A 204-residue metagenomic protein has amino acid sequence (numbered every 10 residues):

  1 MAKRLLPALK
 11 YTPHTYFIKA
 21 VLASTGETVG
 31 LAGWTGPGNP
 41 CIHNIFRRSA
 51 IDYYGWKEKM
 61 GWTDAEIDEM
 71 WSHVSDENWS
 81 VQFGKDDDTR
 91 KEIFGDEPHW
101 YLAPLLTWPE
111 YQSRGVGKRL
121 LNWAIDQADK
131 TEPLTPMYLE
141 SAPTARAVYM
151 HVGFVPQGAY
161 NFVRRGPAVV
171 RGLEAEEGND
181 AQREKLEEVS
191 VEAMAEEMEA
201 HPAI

Functional and structural regions predicted by a protein language model:
M1-F17, V21-T25: Active-site rim helix/loop that mediates acceptor-substrate recognition in acyltransferases
E27-L106, Q112, P167-I204: Conserved acyl-donor/pantetheine-binding loop and adjacent beta-alpha core of acyl/acetyltransferases and related
P98-L102, Q127-S141: Conserved GNAT acetyl-CoA-binding A-motif
P104-T107, S113-D126: Conserved acetyl-CoA-binding loop-helix of GNAT-fold acetyltransferases
L105-Q112, M137-V148, F162-V169: Conserved beta-strand-loop-alpha-helix junction that forms the acyl-donor binding cleft
M150-A159: Conserved acetyl-CoA-binding loop of GNAT-fold acetyltransferases
